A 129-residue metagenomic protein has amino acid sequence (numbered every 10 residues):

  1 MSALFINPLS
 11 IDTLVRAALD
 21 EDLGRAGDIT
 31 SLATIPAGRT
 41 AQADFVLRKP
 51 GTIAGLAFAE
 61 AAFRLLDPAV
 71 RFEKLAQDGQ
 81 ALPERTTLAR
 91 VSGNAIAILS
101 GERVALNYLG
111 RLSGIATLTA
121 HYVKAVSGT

Functional and structural regions predicted by a protein language model:
S2-T129: Acidic/glycine-rich phosphate/pyrophosphate-binding loops and surrounding catalytic core that coordinate Mg2+
